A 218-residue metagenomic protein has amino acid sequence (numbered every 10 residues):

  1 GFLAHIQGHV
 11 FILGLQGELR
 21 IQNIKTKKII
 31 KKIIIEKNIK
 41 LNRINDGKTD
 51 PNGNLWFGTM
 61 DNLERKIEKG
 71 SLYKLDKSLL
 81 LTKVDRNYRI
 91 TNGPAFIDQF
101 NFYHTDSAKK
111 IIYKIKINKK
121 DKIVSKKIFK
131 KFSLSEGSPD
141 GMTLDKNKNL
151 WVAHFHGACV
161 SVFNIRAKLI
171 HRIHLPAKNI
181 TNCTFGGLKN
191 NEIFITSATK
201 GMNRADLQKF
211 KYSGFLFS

Functional and structural regions predicted by a protein language model:
G1-F11, N38-N54, V84-F102, F132-N149 (+1 more regions): Beta-rich, blade/repeat-based domains predominating in secreted/periplasmic proteins but also intracellular
Q7-V10, I24-K27, Y73-L80, D98-F100 (+2 more regions): Flexible "stalk/tail and boundary" regions
I12-Q16, L55-K66, H104-K109, L150-F155 (+1 more regions): Conserved beta-strand positions in repeat-built beta-propeller and related beta-rich domains
E18-R20, G70-Y73, I111-Y113, C159-S161 (+1 more regions): A short loop-to-beta-strand structural motif that recurs across blades of beta-propeller domains
I24, I115-K122: Short loop/turn segments immediately following beta-strands, especially the blade-tip and inter-blade linker loops
K27-V84: Hydrophobic alpha-helical segments and helix pairs
I30-K37, L79-R86, S125-F132, K168-I173: A short beta-strand motif characteristic of beta-propeller blades
K110-I111, K131-K168: Loop/turn-rich, solvent-exposed surfaces of beta-rich toroidal or solenoidal domains
